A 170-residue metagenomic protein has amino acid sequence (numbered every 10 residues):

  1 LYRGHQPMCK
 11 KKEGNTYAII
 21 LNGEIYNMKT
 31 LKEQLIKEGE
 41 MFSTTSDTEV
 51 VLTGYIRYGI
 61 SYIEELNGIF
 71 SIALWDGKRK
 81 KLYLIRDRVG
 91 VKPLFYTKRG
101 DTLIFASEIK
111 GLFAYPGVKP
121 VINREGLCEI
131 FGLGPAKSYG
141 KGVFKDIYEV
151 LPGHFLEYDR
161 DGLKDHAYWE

Functional and structural regions predicted by a protein language model:
L1-E170: Cysteine-centered catalytic environments shared across enzyme families
